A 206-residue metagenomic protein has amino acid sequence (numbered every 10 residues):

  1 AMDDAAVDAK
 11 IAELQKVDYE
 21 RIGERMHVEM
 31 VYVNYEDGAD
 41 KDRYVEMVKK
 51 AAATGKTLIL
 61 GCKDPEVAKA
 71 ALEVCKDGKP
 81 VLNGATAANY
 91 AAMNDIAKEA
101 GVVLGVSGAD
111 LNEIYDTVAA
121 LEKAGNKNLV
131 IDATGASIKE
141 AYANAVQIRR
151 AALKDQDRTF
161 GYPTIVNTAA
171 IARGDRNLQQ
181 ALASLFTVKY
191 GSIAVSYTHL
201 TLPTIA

Functional and structural regions predicted by a protein language model:
A1-I114: Active-site beta->alpha loop and helix N-cap motifs at the rims of alpha/beta catalytic domains
V7-D8, K41-V45, A141-A145, R176-Q180: Conserved strand-to-helix beginnings and helix N-cap segments that scaffold or border functional pockets
K50, T54, A70, V74 (+6 more regions): Alpha-helical structural signal in soluble globular domains
G61, S107, D132-T134, N167 (+1 more regions): Generic beta-strand/beta-sheet core signal
D77-V81, A124-L129, D155-D157, L182-Y197: Structural recognition of alpha->loop->beta junctions
I114-R173: Active-site/ligand-binding-proximal alpha/beta "capping" segment
T164-K189: Active-site-adjacent loop and "lid" segments of alpha/beta metabolic enzymes
T198-T204: Conserved small/polar residues in nucleotide/adenosyl-binding loops
